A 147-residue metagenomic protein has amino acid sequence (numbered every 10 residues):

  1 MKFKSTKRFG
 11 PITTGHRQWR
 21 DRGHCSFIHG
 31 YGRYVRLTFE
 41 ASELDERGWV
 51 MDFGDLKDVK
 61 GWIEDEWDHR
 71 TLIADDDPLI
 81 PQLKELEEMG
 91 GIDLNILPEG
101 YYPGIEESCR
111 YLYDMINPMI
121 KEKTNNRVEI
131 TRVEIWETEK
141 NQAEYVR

Functional and structural regions predicted by a protein language model:
M1-R147: Charge-rich, low-complexity N-terminal segments
